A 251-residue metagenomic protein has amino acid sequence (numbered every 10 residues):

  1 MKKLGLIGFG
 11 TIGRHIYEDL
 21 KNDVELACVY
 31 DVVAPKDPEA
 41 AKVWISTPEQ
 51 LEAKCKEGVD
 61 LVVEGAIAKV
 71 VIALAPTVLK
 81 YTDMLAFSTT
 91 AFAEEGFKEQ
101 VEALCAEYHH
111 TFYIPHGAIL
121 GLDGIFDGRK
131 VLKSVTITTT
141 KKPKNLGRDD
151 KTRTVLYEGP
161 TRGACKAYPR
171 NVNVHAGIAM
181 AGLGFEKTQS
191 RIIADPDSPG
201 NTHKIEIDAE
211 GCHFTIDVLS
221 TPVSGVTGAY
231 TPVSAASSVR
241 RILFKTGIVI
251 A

Functional and structural regions predicted by a protein language model:
K3-I16: Glycine-rich adenosine-cofactor-binding loop
I7, Y113, A118-A251: Active-site-lining helix/loop region of Rossmann-like oxidoreductase modules
D19, A73-V78, Q100, G124: A short acidic, amphipathic alpha-helical/loop segment
D23-A40: NAD(P)-binding Rossmann-fold cofactor-contacting core
E39-Q50, T82: Active-site regions of enzymes building and remodeling cell-envelope glycoconjugates
E49-L79, A91-G96: Beta-loop-alpha module in the N-terminal Rossmann-like domain of NAD(P)-dependent dehydrogenases, especially those
T89-H110: Rossmann-fold NAD(P)-binding glycine/threonine-rich loop
